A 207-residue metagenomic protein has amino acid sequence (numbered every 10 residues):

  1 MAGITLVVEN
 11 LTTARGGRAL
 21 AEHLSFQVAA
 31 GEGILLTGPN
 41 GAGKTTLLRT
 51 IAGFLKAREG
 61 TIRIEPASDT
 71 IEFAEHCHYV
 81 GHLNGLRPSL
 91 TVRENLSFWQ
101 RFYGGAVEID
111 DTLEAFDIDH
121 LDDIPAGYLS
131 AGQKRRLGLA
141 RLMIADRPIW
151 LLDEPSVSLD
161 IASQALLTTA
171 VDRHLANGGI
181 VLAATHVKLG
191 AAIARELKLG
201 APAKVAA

Functional and structural regions predicted by a protein language model:
A52: Helix-to-loop junction immediately C-terminal to a conserved catalytic motif
K56-E75: Conserved ABC transporter NBD signature motif
L83, P88-Y103: Q-loop/switch helix immediately C-terminal to the Walker
F98, P125-Q133: Conserved ABC ATPase signature
V107-D122, A140: Conserved ABC ATPase "signature" region
L139, G178: Hydrophobic anchor residue at the start of the ABC signature
W150-E154: Catalytic Walker B motif of ABC-type/P-loop ATPase nucleotide-binding domains
